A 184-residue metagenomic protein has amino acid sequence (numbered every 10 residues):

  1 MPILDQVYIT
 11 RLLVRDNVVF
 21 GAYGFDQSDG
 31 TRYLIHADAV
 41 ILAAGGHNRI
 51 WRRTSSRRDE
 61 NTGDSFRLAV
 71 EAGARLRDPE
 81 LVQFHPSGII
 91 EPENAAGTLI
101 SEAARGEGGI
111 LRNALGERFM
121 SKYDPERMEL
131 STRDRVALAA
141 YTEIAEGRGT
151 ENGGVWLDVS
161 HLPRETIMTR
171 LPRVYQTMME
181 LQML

Functional and structural regions predicted by a protein language model:
M1-I9, L76-P79: A conserved beta-strand/loop element that lines the FAD pocket in flavoprotein oxidoreductases
M1-P2, R11-R15, F20, D26 (+1 more regions): Accessory "access/gating" subregions that flank catalytic or transport cores
S28-A39: Core beta-strand elements of the Rossmann-like FAD/NAD(P) dinucleotide-binding domain in flavoenzyme oxidoreductases
L34, L42-S56: Flavin (primarily FAD) binding-site architecture
I50-A72: A conserved FAD-binding loop/helix module that cradles the flavin
L68, A74-L184: An anion/pyrophosphate-binding glycine-rich loop and adjacent beta-alpha core in soluble alpha-beta enzymes
